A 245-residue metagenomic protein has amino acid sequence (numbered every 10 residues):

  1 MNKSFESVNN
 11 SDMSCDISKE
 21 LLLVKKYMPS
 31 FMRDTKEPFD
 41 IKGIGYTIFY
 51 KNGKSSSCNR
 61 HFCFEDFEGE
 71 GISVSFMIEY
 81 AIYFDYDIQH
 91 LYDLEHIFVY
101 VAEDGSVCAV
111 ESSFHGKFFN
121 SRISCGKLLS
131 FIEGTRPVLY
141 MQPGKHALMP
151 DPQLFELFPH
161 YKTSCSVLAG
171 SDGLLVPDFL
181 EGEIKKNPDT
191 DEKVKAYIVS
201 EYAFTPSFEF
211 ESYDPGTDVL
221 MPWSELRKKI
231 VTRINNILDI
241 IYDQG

Functional and structural regions predicted by a protein language model:
N2-K54, E211-G245: Exposed, interaction-prone regions of secreted/extracellular proteins
V24-V110: Short N-terminal edge-element motif at the start of the domain
E68-E70, M77, D87-H96, E103-G245: Domain-length functional cores that host ligand/cofactor binding and catalytic or interaction surfaces in mature
